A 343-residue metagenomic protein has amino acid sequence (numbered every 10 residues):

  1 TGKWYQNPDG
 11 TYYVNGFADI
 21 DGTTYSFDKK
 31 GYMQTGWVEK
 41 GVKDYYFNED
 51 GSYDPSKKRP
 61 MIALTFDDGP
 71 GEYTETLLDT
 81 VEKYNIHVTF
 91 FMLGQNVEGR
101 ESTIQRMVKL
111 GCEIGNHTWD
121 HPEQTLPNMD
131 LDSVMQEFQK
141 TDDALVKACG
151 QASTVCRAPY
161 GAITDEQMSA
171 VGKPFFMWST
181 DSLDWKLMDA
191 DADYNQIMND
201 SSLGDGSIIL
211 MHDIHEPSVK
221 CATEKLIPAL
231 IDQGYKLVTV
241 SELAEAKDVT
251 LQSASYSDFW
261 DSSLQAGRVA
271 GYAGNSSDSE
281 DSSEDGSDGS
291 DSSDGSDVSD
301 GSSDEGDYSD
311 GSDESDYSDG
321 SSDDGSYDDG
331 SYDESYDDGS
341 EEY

Functional and structural regions predicted by a protein language model:
T1-R59: Extracellular adhesion/carbohydrate-binding repeat motifs centered on closely spaced tryptophans
G10, K29-G31, G51, D68-P70 (+6 more regions): A mature extracytoplasmic/lumenal domain signature
G51-M129, V134-K140, A144-K147, A152 (+2 more regions): Active-site beta->alpha N-cap acidic-glycine motif
A63-F66, V88-M92, E113-T118, S153-A158 (+3 more regions): Structural recognition of the beta-strand scaffold that forms the well-ordered cores of secreted hydrolase catalytic
K83-Y84, N96-E98, P217-D278: C-terminal domain-boundary segment and adjacent tail
P122-C149, A162-D205, V219-A222: Alpha-helical scaffold elements lining the catalytic groove of polysaccharide deacetylases
T154, G172-K186, Q196, S202 (+1 more regions): Active-site-adjacent pocket scaffolds in enzyme catalytic domains
W260-Y343: Ser/Thr/Gly/Pro-rich low-complexity, disordered linker/stalk segments of secreted and cell-surface proteins
